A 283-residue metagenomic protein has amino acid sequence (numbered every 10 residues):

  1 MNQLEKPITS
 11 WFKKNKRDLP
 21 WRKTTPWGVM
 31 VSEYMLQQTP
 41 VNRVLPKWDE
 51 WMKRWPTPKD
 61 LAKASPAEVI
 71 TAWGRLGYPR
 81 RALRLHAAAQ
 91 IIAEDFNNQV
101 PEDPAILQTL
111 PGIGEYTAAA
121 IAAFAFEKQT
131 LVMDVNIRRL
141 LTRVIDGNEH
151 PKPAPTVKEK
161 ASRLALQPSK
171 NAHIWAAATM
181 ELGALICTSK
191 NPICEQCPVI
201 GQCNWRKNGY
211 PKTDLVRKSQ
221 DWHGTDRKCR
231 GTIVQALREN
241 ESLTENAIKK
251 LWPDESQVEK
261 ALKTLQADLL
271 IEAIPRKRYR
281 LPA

Functional and structural regions predicted by a protein language model:
N2-K228, A236-N246, W252-S256: Catalytic cores of DNA base-excision repair glycosylases
E245-A247, I271-E272: Conserved active-site loop/cleft motifs that coordinate metal ions or position small ligands
W252-Q266: Short amphipathic alpha-helical interaction segments
Q266-Y279: A short, conserved structural fragment
